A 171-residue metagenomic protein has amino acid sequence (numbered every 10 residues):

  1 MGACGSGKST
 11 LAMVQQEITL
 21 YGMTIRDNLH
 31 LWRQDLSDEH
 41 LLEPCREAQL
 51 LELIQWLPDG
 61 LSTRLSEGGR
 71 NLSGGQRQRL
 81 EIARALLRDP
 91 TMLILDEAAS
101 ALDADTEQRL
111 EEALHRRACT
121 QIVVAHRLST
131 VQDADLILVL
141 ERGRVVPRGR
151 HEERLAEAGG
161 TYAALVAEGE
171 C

Functional and structural regions predicted by a protein language model:
M1: The feature captures the beta-strand-to-loop junction immediately N-terminal to the Walker
C4: The conserved Walker
S9-M13, E17, I25-N28, P44-A48 (+1 more regions): ABC-family ATPase nucleotide-binding domain "signature/switch" substructure
Y21-G22, L36-D38: DNA transaction DNA-binding modules
D27, E52-W56, T63, A164: Residue-level preference for short helical/loop micro-motifs built around acidic side chains
L31: Signature for phosphate-centric chemistry
E39-W56, G60: Conserved ABC ATPase "signature" region
A156-C171: C-terminal boundary and immediately downstream tail of ABC-type ATPase nucleotide-binding domains
